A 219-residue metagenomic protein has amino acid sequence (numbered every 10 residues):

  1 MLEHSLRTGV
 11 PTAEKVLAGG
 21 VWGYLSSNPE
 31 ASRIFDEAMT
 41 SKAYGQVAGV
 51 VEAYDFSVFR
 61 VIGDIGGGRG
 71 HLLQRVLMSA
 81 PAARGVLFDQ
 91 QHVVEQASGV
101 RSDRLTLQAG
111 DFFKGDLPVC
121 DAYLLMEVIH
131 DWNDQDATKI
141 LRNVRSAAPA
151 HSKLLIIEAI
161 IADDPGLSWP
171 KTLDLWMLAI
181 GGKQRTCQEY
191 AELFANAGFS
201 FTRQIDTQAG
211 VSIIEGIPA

Functional and structural regions predicted by a protein language model:
M1-R60: Conserved Class I S-adenosyl-L-methionine-dependent methyltransferase catalytic core
E52, F56-A219: Alpha-helical subdomain
